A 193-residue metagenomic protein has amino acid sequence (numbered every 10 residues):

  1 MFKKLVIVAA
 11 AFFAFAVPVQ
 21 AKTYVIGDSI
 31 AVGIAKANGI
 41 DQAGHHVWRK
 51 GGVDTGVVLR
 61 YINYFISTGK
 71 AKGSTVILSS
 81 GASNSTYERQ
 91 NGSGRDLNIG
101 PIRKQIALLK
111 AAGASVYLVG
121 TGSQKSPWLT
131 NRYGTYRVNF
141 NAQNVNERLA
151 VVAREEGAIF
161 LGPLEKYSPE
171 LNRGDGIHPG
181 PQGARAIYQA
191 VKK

Functional and structural regions predicted by a protein language model:
L5-F15: Sec-dependent N-terminal signal peptides
V17-A21: Sec/Tat signal peptide C-region and signal peptidase I cleavage site
T23-I99: Conserved SGNH/GDSL esterase-like catalytic core that processes O-acyl groups on lipids and polysaccharides
G33-I34, S85-Q90, R95-L97, K125-Y136 (+1 more regions): Extracytoplasmic/secreted cell-surface and envelope-processing proteins
V58-F65, G69, E147, N172-K193: Histidine-centered active-site loop/cap adjacent to the catalytic His in serine esterases/O-acetyl transfer systems
G92-K104, V138, A142-V145: Charged helix-capping and loop-helix junction motifs
A111-S115: A short helix->loop->beta-strand "cap" motif at the edges of active sites that frequently abuts
Q124-E165: Substrate-gating cap/lid alpha-helix
